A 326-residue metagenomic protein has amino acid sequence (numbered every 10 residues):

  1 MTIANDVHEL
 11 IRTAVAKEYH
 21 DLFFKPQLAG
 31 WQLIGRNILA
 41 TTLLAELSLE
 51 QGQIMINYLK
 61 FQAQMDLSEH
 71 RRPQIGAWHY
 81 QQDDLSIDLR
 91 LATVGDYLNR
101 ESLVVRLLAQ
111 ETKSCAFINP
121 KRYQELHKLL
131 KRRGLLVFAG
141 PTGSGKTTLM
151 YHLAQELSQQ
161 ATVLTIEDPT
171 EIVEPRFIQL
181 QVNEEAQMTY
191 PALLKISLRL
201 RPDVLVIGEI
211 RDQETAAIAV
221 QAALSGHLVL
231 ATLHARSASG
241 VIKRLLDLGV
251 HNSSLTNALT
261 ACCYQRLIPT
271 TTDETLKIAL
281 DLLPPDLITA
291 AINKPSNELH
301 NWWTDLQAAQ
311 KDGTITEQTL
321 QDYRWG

Functional and structural regions predicted by a protein language model:
M1-G326: Short, flexible helix-loop junctions that flank or precede catalytic/ligand sites
